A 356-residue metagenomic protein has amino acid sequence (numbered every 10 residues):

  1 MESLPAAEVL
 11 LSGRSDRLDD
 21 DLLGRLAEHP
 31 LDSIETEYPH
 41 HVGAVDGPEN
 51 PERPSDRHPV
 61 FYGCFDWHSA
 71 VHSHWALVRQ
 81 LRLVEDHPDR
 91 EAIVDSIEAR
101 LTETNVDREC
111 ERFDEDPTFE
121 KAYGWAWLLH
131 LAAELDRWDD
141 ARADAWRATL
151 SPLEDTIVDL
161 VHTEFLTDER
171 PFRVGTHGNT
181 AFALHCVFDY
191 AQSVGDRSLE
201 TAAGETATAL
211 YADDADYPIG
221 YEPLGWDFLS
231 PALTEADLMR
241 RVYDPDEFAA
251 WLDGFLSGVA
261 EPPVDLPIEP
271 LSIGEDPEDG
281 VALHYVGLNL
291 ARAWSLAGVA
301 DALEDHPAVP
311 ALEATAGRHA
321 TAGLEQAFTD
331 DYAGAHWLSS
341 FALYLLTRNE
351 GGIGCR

Functional and structural regions predicted by a protein language model:
M1-D21, I93-R108, I268-L271, P307-A314 (+2 more regions): Haloarchaeal acidic low-complexity proteome signature biased toward cell-envelope/secretome components but also
M1-Y62, D331: Low-complexity, Ser/Thr/Pro/Gly-enriched N-terminal "stalk/linker" regions
P5-L18, H74-H87, A126-R142, A183-G195 (+3 more regions): Well-ordered alpha-helical scaffold segments within catalytic/enzyme domains
S15, P54-V71, C110-A126, T167-A181 (+3 more regions): Solvent-exposed loop and edge beta-strand segments that line ligand/cofactor-binding and catalytic clefts
L26-P39, P51, A92-E111, T149-R170 (+3 more regions): Long, well-ordered core segments of solenoidal/helical folds
P59, G63-V71, L83-V194: Extended ligand-binding groove/face enriched in aromatic
K121-W125, V174-V187, A209, A215-E261: Active-site-proximal alpha-helical scaffolds that flank and shape metal-associated catalytic sites
S272-R356: Fungal-biased detection of long, low-complexity, Ser/Thr- and Lys/Arg-rich intrinsically disordered regions
